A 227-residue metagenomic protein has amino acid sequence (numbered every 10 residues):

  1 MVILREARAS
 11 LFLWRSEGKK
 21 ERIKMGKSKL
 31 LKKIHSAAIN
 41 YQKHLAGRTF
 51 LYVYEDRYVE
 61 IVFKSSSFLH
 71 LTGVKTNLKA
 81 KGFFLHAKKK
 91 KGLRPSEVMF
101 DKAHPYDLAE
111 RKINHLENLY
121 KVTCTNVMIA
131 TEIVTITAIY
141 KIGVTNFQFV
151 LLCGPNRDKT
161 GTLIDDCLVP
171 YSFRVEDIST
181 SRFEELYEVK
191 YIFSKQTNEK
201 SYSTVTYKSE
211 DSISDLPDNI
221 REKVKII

Functional and structural regions predicted by a protein language model:
M1-A138, F193-I227: An acidic, glycine-rich, mixed-charge low-complexity segment common to nucleic-acid enzymes
V59-I61, L69-H70, F147-F149, I178-R182: Short, surface-exposed beta-strand/loop "edge" segments at domain boundaries and coil↔beta transitions
I139-N146: Active-site metal-binding core of divalent-cation-utilizing nuclease and nuclease-like domains
V150-D211: Compact beta-sheet-dominated globular domain cores
